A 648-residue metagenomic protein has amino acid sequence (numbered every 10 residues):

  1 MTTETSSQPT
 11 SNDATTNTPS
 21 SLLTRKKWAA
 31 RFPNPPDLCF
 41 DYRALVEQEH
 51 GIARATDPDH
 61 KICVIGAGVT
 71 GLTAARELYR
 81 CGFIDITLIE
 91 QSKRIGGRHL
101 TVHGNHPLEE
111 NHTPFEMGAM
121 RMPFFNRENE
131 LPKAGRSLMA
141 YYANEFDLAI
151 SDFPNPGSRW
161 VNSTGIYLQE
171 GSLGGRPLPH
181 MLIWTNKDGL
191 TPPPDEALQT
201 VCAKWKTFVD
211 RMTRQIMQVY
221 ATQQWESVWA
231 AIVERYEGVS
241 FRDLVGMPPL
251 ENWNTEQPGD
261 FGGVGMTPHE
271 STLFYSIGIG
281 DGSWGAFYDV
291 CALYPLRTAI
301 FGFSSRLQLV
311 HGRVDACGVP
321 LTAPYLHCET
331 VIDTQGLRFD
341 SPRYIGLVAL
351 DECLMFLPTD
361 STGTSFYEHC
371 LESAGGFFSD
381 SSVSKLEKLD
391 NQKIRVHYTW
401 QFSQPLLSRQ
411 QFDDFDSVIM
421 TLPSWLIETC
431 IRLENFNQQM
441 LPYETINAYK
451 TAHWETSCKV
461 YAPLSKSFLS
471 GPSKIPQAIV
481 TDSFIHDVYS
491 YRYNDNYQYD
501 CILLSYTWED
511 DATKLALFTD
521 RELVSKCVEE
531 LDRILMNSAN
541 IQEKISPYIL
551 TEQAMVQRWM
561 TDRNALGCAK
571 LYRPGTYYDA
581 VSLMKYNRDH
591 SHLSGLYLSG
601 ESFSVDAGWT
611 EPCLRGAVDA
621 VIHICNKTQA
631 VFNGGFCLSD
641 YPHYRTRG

Functional and structural regions predicted by a protein language model:
T2-A29, R136-A140, N144-Y294: Mobile amphipathic helical/loop "lid" adjacent to a hydrophobic cofactor/ligand pocket
S6-E49, C81, K393, F402 (+3 more regions): Conserved flavin/dinucleotide-binding core of flavoenzymes
D57-L88: N-terminal Rossmann-like FAD-binding beta1-loop-alpha1 element of flavoenzymes
Y79-H106: Glycine-rich FAD pyrophosphate-binding loop
G97-S137, G157, Y220-V228, C291-Y294 (+1 more regions): Glycine-rich active-site loop/strand segments that organize a redox cofactor
D147-S151, V161-A231, T421, E455-I479 (+1 more regions): Mid-to-C-terminal "cap/lid" subdomains and adjacent gly/pro-rich loops that border and regulate access to redox
R211-R395, W400-P405, L426, I431: Active-site/ligand-binding neighborhood in enzyme catalytic cores
S384-L503, T507-A512: Mid-domain catalytic core of redox enzymes that form a hydrophobic substrate pocket/lid adjacent to a catalytic redox
